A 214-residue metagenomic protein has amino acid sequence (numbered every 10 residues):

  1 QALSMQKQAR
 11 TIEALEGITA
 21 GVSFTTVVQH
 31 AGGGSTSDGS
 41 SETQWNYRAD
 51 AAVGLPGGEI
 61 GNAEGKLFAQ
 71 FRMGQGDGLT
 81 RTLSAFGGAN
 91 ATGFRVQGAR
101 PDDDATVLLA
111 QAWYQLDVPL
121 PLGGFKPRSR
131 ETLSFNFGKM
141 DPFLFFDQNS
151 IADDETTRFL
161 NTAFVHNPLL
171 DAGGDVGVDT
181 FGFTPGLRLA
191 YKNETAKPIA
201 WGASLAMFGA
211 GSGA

Functional and structural regions predicted by a protein language model:
Q1-S40, G54-K66, P127: N-terminal periplasmic/intermembrane-space "pro-region" immediately following the signal or transit peptide
A2, E42-Y47, V176-D179: Short linear motifs at secondary-structure transitions and domain/linker junctions
M5-Q6, E64-F71, D141-F143, D179: Short, mixed-charge, low-aromatic patches
E13, V53-E59, L116-V118, K139 (+1 more regions): Residue-level signature of outer-membrane beta-barrel architecture
E16-T26, G65-F71, E131-G138, W201-L205: Transmembrane beta-strands of outer-membrane beta-barrel proteins
V27, M73-G76, K139-F145: Short, internal active-site loops enriched in acidic
S35-A112, D117, G123, L133: Membrane helical hairpin/interfacial module
R81-W113, P121-A214: Surface-exposed coil loops of outer-membrane beta-barrel proteins
